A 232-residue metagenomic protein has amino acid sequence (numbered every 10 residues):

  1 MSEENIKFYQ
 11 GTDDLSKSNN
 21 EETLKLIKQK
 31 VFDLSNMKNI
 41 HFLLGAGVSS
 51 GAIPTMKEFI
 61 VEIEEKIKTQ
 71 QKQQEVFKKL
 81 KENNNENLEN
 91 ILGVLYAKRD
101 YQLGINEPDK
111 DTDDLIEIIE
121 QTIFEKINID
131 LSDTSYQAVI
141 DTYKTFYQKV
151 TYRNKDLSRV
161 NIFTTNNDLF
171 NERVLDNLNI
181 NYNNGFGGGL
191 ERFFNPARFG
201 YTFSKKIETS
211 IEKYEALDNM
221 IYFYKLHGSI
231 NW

Functional and structural regions predicted by a protein language model:
M1-L34: N- or domain-start disorder-to-order transition segments that initiate the globular core
E21-Q71: An N-terminal structural lobe/cap that precedes and organizes the functional/catalytic core across diverse proteins
T23-Q29, Q137-T151: A short, well-structured juxtamembrane/interface segment
V31-L34, V150-L157: Alpha-helix termini
F42, V61, Q121, K144 (+4 more regions): A broad, structural surface signal
E64-Y96: A phosphate-binding glycine/aspartate-rich beta-alpha loop in the early core of alpha/beta enzymes
N83-D113, R153-W232: Extended, H/D-rich, highly charged conserved domains that either
I118-T142: Glycine-rich phosphate-binding "P-loop"
